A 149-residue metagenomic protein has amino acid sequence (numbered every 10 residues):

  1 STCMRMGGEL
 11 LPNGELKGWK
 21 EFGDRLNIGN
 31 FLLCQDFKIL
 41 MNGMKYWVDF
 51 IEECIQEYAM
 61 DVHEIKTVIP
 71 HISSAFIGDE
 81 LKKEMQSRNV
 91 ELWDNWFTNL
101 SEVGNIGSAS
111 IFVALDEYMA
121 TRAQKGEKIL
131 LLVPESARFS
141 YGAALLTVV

Functional and structural regions predicted by a protein language model:
S1-N42, P134, L145-V149: Condensing-enzyme catalytic core mediating Claisen C-C bond formation in acyl metabolism
L26-G29, F50, Y58: C-terminal substrate-binding/catalytic lobe of Rossmann-fold NAD(P)-dependent dehydrogenases
L40-I51, I55, K66-V149: Claisen-condensing/thiolase-fold acyl-transfer catalytic domains that form or cleave C-C bonds in fatty acid
